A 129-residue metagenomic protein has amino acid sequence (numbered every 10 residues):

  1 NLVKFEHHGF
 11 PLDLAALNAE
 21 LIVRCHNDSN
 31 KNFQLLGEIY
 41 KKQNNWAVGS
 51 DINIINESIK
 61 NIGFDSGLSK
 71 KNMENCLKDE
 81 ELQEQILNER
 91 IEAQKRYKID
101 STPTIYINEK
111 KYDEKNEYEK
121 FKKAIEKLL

Functional and structural regions predicted by a protein language model:
N1-F64: Structural alpha/beta surface segment adjacent to cysteine/selenocysteine redox centers across thiol/disulfide enzymes
N61-L129: C-terminal cap of thioredoxin/glutaredoxin-like
